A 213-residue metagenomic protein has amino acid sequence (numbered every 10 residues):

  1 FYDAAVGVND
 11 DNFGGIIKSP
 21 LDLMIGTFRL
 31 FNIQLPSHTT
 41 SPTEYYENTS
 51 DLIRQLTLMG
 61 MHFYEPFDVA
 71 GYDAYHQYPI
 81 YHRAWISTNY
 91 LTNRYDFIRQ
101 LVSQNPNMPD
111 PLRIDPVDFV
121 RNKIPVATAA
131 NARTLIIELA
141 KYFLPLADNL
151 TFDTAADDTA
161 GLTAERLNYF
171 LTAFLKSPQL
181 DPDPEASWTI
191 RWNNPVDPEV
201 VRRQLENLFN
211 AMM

Functional and structural regions predicted by a protein language model:
F1-M213: Flexible, low-complexity segments enriched for small/polar residues
